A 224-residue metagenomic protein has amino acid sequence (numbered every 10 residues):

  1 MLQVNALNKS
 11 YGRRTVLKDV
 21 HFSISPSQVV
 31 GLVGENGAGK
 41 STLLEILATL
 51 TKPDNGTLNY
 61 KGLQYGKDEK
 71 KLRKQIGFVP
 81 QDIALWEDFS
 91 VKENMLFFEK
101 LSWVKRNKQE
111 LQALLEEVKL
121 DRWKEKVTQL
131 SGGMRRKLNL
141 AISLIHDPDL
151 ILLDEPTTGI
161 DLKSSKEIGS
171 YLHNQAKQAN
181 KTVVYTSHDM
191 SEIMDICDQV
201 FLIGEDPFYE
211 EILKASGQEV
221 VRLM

Functional and structural regions predicted by a protein language model:
V33-E35: The feature captures the beta-strand-to-loop junction immediately N-terminal to the Walker
A48: Helix-to-loop junction immediately C-terminal to a conserved catalytic motif
G56-Q64, L72: Conserved ABC transporter NBD signature motif
L96, K100, K108-R122: Conserved ABC ATPase "signature" region
I151-D154: Catalytic Walker B motif of ABC-type/P-loop ATPase nucleotide-binding domains
S187-H188: H-loop/switch region of ABC-family ATPase nucleotide-binding domains
